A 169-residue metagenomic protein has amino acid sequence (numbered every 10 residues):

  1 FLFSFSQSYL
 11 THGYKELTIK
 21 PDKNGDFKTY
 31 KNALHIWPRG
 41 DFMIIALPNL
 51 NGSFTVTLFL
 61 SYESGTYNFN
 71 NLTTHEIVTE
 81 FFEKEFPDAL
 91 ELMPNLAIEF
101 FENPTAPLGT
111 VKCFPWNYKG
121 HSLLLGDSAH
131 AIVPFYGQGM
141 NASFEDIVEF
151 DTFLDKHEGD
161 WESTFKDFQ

Functional and structural regions predicted by a protein language model:
F1-L108, K112-N117: Conserved FAD-binding catalytic core of PHBH/FMO-like flavoproteins
L17, P104-Q169: Conserved mid-domain beta->alpha element of the FAD-binding
